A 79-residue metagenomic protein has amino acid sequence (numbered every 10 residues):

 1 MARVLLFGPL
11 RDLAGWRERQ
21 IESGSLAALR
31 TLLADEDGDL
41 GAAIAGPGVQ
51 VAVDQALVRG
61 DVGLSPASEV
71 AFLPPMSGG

Functional and structural regions predicted by a protein language model:
M1-G78: Ubiquitin-like/PB1-type beta-grasp interaction modules and other compact soluble beta-rich domains
